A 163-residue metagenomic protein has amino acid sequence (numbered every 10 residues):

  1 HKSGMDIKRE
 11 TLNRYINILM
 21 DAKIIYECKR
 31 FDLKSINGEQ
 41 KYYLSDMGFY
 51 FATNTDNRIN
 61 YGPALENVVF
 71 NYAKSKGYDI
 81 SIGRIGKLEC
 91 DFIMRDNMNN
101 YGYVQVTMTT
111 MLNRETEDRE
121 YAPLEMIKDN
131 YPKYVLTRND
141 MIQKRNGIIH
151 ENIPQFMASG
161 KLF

Functional and structural regions predicted by a protein language model:
H1-I7: Short helix-coil junctions and helix-kink-helix linkers
T11-F163: A cross-kingdom feature that marks ATP-driven nucleic-acid transaction machinery
